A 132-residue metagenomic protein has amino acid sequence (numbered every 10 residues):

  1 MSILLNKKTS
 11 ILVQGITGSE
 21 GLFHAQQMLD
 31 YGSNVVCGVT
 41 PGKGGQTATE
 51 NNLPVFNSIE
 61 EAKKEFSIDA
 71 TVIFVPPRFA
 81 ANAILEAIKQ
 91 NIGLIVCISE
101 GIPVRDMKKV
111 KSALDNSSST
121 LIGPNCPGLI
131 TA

Functional and structural regions predicted by a protein language model:
M1-K8, E60, K111, L129-A132: A short, basic/flexible loop-to-alpha-helix module at the beginning of a structural domain
V13, C37-T40, V55, I95-C97 (+1 more regions): General beta-strand structural signal in soluble alpha/beta enzymes
T17: N-terminal Rossmann NAD(P)H-binding glycine-rich loop of SDR-like oxidoreductase domains
E20: Hydrophobic/small residue at the entry helix of a nucleotide-binding pocket
Q26-T49: NAD(P)-binding Rossmann-fold cofactor-contacting core
K63-A70, F74, R78-P103: Rossmann-fold NAD(P) dinucleotide-binding segment
E100-I122, C126-G128: Rossmann-fold NAD(P)-binding glycine/threonine-rich loop
